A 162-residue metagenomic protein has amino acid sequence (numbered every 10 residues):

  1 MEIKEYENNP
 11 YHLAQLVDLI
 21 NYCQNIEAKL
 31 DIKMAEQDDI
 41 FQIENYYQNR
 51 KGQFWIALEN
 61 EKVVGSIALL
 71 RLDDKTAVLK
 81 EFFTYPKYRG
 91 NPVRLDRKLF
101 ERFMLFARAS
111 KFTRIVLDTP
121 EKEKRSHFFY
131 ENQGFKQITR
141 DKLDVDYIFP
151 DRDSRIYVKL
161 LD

Functional and structural regions predicted by a protein language model:
E2, Y22, T113-V116, P120-K124 (+1 more regions): C-terminal "cap" of GNAT-fold acetyltransferases
E5-Y88, F100-R102, F106, L160-L161: Acetyl-CoA-dependent GNAT
P10, P92-V93, D151: Short, solvent-exposed loop/helix junctions and linker helices that flank or host conserved functional motifs
D31, S110, D118: Residue-level signal for short amphipathic helical patches enriched in basic/charged and nearby hydrophobic residues
K33, P92-V93, V116: A generic secondary-structure micro-motif detector that highlights 1-2 residue hydrophobic/ambivalent hotspots embedded
G52, G65-A68, R94-D96, G134 (+1 more regions): Glycine-centered flexibility sites
K62, Y85-E101, A109-S110, E121-H127 (+1 more regions): Conserved glycine-rich acetyl-CoA-binding loop
